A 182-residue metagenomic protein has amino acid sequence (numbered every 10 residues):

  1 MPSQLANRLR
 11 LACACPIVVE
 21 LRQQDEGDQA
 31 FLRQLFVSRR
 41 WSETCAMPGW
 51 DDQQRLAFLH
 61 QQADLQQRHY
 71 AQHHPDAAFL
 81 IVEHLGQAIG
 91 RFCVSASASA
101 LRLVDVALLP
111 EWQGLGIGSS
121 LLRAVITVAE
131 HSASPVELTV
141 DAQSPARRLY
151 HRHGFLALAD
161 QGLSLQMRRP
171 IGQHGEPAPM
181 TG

Functional and structural regions predicted by a protein language model:
I17-V19, Q87-R91, L101: Glycine-rich phosphate/pyrophosphate-binding loop shared by adenosine-nucleotide-utilizing enzymes
V19-Q34, R40-A46: A short beta-loop-alpha structural element at the N-terminal edge of CoA-dependent acyl/N-acetyltransferase catalytic
W41-H69: Conserved GNAT-fold acetyl-CoA-binding loop/helix
Y70, Y150, F155: Conserved active-site tyrosine of GNAT-family acetyltransferases
D76-S95: Conserved beta-hairpin
V106-G114, V140: A short, internal acetyl-CoA/4′-phosphopantetheine-binding micro-motif in the GNAT/acyltransferase core
G114-T127, R148-R152: Conserved acetyl-CoA-binding loop-helix of GNAT-fold acetyltransferases
A129-D141: Conserved GNAT acetyl-CoA-binding A-motif
